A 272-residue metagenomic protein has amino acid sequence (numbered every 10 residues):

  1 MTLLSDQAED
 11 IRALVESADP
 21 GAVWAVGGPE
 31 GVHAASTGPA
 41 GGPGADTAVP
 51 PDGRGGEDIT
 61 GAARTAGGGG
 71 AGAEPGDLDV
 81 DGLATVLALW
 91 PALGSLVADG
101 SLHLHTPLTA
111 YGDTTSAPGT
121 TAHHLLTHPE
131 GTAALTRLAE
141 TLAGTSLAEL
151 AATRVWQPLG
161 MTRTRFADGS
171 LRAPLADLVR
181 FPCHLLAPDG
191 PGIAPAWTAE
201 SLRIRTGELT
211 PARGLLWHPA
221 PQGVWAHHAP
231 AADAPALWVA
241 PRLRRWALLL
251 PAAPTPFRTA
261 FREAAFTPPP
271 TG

Functional and structural regions predicted by a protein language model:
M1-G67, A71, P75-D81, T145 (+1 more regions): Catalytic loop of the DD-peptidase/beta-lactamase superfamily, centered on the K-T-G motif and neighboring
D79, L83-A84, L96-E130, R137 (+1 more regions): Active-site helix/loop module of the DD-peptidase/beta-lactamase fold, centered on the serine-lysine SxxK catalytic
A88-W90, G131-L138, A176-R180: Well-ordered alpha-helical segments within folded domains of soluble proteins
